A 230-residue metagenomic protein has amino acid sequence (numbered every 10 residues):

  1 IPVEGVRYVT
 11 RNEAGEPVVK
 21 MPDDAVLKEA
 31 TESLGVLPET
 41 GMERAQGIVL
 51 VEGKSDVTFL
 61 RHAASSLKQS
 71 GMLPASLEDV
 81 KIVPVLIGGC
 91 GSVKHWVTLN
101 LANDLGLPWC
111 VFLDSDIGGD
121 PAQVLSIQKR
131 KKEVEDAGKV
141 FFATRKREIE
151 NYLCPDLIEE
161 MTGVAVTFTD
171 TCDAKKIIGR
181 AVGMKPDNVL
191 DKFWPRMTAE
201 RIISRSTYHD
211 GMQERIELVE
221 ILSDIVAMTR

Functional and structural regions predicted by a protein language model:
I1-R230: Acidic, divalent-metal-binding catalytic cores of TOPRIM and closely related two-metal-ion phosphodiester/pyrophosphate
